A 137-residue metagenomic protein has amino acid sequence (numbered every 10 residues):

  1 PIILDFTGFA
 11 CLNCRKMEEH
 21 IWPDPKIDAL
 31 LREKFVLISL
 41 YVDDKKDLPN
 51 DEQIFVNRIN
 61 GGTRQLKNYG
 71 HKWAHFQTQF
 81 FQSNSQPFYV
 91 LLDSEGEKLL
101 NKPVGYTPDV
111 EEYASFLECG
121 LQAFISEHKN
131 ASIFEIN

Functional and structural regions predicted by a protein language model:
P1, K16-Y41: Conserved helix-turn-beta segment immediately C-terminal to the redox Cys motif in thioredoxin-like folds
I2, T7-N13, S85: Short pre-active-site segment immediately N-terminal to redox-active cysteine/selenocysteine motifs in thiol-based
G8-L12, L37, D43-D47, G96-K98 (+1 more regions): Solvent-exposed loop/turn segments at secondary-structure junctions within structured extracellular/periplasmic domains
L12-R15, V90: Cys/His/Pro-rich metal-binding microdomains
E19-I27, V56-H128: Non-catalytic, surface beta->alpha helical segment in thiol-disulfide oxidoreductase systems
R32-A74: Luminal/periplasmic acceptor-recognition loop/helix of membrane-associated glycosyltransferases
F134-N137: Short, solvent-exposed mixed-charge patches
